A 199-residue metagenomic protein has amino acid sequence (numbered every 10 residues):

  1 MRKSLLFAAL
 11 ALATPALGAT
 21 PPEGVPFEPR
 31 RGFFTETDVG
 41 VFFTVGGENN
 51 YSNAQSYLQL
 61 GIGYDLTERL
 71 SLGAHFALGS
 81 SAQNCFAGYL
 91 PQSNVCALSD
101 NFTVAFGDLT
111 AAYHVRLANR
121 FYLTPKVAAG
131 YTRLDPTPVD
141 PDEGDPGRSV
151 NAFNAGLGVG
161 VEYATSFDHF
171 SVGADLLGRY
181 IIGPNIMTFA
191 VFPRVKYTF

Functional and structural regions predicted by a protein language model:
M1-R30, F199: Cleavable N-terminal export/targeting peptides
G18-L72, L78-S80, A129, A190 (+1 more regions): Short glycine/proline- and aromatic-enriched beta-strand/turn motifs that initiate or cap beta-hairpins
F33, R69-A74, N119-F121, T165-V172: Repeated loop/turn-to-beta-strand initiation elements of outer-membrane beta-barrel proteins
F43-S52, H75-G107, Y131-F153: Flexible, solvent-exposed loop segments that connect beta-strands
L60, L109-A111, P125-V127, L157-V159 (+2 more regions): Membrane-embedded beta-strands of outer-membrane beta-barrel proteins, especially the hydrophobic/small aromatic
Y64, Y113-V115, V161-T165, Y180 (+1 more regions): Residue-level signature of outer-membrane beta-barrel architecture
D108, I186-F199: Outer-membrane beta-barrel "beta-signal"
A112-P141: Surface-exposed, polar helix/loop patches in the mature regions of secreted/periplasmic/lumenal proteins that form
